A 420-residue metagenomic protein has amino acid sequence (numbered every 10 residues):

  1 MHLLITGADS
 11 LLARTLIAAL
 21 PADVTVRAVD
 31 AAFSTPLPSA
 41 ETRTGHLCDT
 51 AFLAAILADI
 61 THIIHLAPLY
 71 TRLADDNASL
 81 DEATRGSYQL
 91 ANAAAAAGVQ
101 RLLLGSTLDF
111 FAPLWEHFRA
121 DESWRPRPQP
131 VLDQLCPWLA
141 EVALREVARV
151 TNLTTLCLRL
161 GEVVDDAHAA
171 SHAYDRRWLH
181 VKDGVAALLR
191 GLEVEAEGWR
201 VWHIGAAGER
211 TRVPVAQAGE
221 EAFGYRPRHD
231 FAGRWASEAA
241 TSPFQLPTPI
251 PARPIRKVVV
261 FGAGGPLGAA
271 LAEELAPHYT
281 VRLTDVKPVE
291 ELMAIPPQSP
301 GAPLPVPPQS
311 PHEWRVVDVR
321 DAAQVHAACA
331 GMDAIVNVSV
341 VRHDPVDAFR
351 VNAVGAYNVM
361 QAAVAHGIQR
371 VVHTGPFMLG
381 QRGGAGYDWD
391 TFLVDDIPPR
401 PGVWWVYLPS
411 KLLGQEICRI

Functional and structural regions predicted by a protein language model:
M1-A22, I250-H278: N-terminal Rossmann NAD(P)H-binding glycine-rich loop of SDR-like oxidoreductase domains
V24-T35, Y279-E291: Conserved glycine-rich Rossmann-like NAD(P)H-binding loop of the short-chain dehydrogenase/reductase
R43-A83, H312-V354: NAD(P)H-binding glycine-rich loop region in Rossmannoid oxidoreductase-like domains and their noncatalytic homologs
C48, A78-Q89, A97, V131 (+7 more regions): Glycine-rich NAD(P)-binding loop of the Rossmann-fold in SDR/ketoreductase-type enzymes
Q89-P128, N358-G402: Conserved Rossmann-fold NAD(P)-dependent oxidoreductase catalytic core, especially the SDR/UDP-sugar
P128-T155, G402-I420: Active-site Tyr-X1-5-Lys
L160-A167, W178-V201, R419-I420: Alpha-helical substrate-binding/gating segment
V201-W202, A207-D230, S237-P247: Conserved C-terminal active-site "lid" loop/helix of NAD(P)H-dependent oxidoreductases that clamps the redox cofactor
